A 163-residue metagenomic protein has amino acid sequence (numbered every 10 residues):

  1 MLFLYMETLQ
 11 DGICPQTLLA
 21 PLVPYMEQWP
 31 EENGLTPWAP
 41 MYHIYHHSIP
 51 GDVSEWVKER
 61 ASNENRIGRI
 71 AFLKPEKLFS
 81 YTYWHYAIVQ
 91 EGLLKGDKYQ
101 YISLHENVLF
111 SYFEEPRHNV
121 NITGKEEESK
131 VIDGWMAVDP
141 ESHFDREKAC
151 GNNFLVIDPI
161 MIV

Functional and structural regions predicted by a protein language model:
M1, Q100-H105: Short beta-strand
L2-T8, N107-E115: A generic structural motif
L4, R69, Y81, H85 (+1 more regions): Hydrophobic pocket/interface hotspot
T8-M41, K95-K98, E115-V156: An amphipathic, aromatic/His-enriched active-site/gating alpha helix that lines ligand/cofactor pockets
L35-F72: Surface-exposed beta-loop interaction hotspot
K77-K98: Short amphipathic alpha-helical segments
